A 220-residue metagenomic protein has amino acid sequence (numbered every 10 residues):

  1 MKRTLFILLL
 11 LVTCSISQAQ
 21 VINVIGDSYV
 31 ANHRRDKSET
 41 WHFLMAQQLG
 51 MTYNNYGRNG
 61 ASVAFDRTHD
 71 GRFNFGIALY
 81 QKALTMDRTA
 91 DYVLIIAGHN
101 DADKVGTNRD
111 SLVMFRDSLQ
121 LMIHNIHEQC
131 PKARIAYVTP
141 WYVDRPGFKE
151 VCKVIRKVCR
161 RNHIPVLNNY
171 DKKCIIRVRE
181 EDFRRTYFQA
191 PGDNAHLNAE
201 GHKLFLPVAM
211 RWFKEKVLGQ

Functional and structural regions predicted by a protein language model:
T4-T13: Sec-dependent N-terminal signal peptides
S17-A19: Boundary at the C-terminal end of the N-terminal hydrophobic targeting segment
V21-N23, Y29-L112, D117, P146: Conserved SGNH/GDSL esterase-like catalytic core that processes O-acyl groups on lipids and polysaccharides
R35, H69-G71, W141-Q220: Catalytic His-Asp segment of secreted/periplasmic serine-dependent ester chemistry enzymes
E39, F43, Q47, V113 (+5 more regions): Solvent-exposed, polar/charged alpha-helical surfaces in well-ordered, non-transmembrane soluble domains, broadly
T52, A133-R134, P165: Proline-centered loop/turn at the N-terminus of a beta-strand
I96-N100, I123-R156: Active-site segments of SGNH/GDSL-like serine hydrolases that catalyze O-acetyl group transfer/hydrolysis on lipids
